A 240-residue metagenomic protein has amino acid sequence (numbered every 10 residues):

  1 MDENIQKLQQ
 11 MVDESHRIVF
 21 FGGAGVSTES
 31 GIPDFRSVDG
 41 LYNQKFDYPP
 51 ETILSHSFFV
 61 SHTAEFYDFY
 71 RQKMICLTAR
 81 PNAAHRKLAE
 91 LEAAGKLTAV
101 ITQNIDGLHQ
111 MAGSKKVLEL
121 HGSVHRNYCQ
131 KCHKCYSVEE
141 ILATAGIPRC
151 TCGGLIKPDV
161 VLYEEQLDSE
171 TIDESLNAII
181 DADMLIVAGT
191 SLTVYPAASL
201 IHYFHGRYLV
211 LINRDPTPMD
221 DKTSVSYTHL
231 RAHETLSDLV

Functional and structural regions predicted by a protein language model:
M1-R231, S237: Conserved catalytic core of sirtuin-type NAD+-dependent deacylases
